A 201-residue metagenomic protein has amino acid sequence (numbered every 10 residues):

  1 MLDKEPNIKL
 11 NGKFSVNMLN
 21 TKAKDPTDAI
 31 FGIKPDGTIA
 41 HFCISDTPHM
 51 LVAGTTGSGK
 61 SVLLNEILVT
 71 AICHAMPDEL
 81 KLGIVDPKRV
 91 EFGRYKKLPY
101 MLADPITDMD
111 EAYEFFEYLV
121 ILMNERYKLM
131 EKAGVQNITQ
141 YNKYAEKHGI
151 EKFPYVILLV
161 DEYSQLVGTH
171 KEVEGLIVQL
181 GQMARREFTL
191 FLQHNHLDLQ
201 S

Functional and structural regions predicted by a protein language model:
M1-D25: Charged, amphipathic alpha-helical linker segments immediately N-terminal to NTP-binding catalytic cores
M1-P6, A133-I150, H196-D198: Glycine/charge-rich, flexible interdomain linkers and switch-proximal surface loops that mediate coupling
K9-F14, P26, C43, G134-K143: Secondary-structure junction/capping motif
L19-V135, F153-S201: P-loop NTPase catalytic phosphate-binding loop
